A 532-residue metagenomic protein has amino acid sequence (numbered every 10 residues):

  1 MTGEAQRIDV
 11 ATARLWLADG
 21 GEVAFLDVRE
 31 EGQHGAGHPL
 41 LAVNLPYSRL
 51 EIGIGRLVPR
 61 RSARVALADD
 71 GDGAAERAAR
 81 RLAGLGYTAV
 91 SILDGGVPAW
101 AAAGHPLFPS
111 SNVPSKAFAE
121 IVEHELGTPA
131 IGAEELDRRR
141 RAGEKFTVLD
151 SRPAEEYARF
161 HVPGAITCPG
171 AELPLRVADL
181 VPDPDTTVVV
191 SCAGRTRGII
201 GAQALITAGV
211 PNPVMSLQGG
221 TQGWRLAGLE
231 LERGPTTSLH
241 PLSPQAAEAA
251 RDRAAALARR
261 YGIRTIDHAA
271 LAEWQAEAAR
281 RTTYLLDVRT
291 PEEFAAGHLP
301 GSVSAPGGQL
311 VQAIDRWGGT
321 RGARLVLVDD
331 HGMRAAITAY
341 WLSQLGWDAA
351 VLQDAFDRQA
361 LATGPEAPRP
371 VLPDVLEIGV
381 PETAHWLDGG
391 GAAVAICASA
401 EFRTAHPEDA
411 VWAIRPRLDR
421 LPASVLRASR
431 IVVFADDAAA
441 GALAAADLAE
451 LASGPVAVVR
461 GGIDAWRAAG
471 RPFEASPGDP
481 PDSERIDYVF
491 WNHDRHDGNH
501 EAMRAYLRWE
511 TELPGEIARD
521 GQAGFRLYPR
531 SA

Functional and structural regions predicted by a protein language model:
M1-A24, V28-T147, S151-Y284, V288-V394 (+1 more regions): Rhodanese-like catalytic fold shared by cysteine-dependent sulfurtransferases and DSP/PTP-type phosphatases
